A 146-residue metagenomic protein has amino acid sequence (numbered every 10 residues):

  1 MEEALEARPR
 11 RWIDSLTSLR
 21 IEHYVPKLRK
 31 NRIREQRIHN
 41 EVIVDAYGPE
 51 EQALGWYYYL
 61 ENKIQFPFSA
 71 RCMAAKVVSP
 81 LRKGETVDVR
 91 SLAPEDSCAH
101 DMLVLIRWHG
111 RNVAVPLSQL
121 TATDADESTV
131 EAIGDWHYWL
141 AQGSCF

Functional and structural regions predicted by a protein language model:
L5, T121-A122, S128-E131: Lipid interaction determinants
W12, L16-V78: Mixed-charge, Lys/Arg-rich low-complexity intrinsically disordered regions
R29-R34, T129-F146: Long, low-complexity intrinsically disordered regions
M73-A75, R107-R111: Short strand-coil-strand connectors
V77-D88: Short coil-to-beta-strand transition motifs
R90-L92: Residue-level recognition of beta-strand microenvironments
D96-L105: Short aromatic-glycine-enriched beta-strand elements
R111-L120: A short macromolecule-binding patch
